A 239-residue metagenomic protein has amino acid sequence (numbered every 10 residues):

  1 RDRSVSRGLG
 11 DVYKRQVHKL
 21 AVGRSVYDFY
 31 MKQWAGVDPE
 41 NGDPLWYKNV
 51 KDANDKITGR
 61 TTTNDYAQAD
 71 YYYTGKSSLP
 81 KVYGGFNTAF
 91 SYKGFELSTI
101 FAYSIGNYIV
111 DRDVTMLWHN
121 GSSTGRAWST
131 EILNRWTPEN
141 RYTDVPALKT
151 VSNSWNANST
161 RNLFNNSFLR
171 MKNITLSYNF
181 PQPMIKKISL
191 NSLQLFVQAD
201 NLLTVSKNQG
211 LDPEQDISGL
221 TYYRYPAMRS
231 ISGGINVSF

Functional and structural regions predicted by a protein language model:
R1, R7-S78: Conserved small-residue
R1, Y92-G94, Y103-N107, N173 (+3 more regions): Transmembrane beta-strands of outer-membrane beta-barrel pores
K14-D43, I132-N140, T204-F239: C-terminal beta-signal and terminal closure region of outer-membrane beta-barrel proteins
V82, K93-F95, S167, S189-L193 (+1 more regions): Outer-envelope beta-barrel architecture signal
G85-N87, N173-S177, S232-G234: Membrane-embedded beta-strand positions in outer-membrane beta-barrel channels/transporters
G94-S98, P183-M184: Repeated loop/turn-to-beta-strand initiation elements of outer-membrane beta-barrel proteins
T99, L195-V197, I235: Membrane-embedded beta-strand positions of outer-membrane beta-barrel proteins
S104-L195, A199: Extracytoplasmic gating/loop element in the C-terminal half of outer-membrane beta-barrel translocons and assembly
